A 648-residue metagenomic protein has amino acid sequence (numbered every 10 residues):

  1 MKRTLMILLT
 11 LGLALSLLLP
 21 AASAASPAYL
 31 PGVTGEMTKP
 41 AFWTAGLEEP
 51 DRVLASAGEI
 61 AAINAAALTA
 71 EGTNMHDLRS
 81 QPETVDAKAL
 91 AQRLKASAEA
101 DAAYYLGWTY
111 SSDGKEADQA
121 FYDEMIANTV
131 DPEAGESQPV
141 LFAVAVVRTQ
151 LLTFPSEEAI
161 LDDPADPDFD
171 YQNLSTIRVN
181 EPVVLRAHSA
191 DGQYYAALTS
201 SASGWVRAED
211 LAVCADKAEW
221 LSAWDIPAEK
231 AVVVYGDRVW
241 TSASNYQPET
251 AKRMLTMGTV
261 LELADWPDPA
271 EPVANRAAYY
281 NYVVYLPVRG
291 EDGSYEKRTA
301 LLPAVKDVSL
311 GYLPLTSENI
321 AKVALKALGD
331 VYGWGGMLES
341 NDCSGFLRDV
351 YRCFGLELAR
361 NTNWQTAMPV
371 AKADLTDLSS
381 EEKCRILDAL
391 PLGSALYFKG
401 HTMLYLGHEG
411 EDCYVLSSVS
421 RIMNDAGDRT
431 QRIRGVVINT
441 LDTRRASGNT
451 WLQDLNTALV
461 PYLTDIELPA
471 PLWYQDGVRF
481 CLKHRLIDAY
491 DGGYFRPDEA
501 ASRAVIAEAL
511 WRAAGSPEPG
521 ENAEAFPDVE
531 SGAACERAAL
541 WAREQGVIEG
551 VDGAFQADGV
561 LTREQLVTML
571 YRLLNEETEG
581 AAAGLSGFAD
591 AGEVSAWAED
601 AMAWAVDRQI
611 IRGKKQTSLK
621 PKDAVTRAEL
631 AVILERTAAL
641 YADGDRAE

Functional and structural regions predicted by a protein language model:
L18-S26: Sec-dependent signal peptide cleavage junction
S26-A41, S201, E209-V232, D237-T241 (+3 more regions): Aromatic- and glycine-rich peptidoglycan recognition patches
S26-L152, E158, D162-D163, D168 (+4 more regions): Boundary regions of SH3-family modules and the immediately adjacent low-complexity/disordered segments in eukaryotic
D162-V179, S244-M257: SH3/SH3-like (including bacterial SH3b) beta-barrel domains that bind proline-rich motifs or cell-wall ligands
T176, L358-D425: ...with weaker cross-activation on analogous glycine-rich loops/strands in unrelated enzymes
N180-P182, T256-L263, L392-G393: Loop/turn positions that initiate beta-strands
V331-G345, V350-A389, F526-E530, G592: Catalytic cysteine-centered active-site loop
L468-D476, K483-A507, W511-R537, E544-E564 (+3 more regions): Feature responds to low-complexity, polar/acidic, surface-exposed segments characteristic of secreted/exported proteins
